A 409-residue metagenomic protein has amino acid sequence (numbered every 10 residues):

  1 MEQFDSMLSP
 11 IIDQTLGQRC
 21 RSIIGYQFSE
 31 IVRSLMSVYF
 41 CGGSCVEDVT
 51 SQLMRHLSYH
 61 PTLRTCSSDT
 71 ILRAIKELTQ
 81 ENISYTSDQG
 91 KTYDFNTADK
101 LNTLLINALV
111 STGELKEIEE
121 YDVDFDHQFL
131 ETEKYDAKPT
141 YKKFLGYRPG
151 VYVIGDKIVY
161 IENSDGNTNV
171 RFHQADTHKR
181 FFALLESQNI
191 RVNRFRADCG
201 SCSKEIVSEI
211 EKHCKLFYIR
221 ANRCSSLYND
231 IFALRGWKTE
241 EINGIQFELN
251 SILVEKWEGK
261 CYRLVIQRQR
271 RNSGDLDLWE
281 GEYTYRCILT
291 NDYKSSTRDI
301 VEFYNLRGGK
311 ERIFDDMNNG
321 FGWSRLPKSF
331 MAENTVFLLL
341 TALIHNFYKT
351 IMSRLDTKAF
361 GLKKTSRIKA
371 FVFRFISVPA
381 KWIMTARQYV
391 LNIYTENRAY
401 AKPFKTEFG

Functional and structural regions predicted by a protein language model:
M1-F144, G150-N169, H173-Q188, S377-G409: Dynamic "connector" segments at or just before major functional cores
R21-I24, Y39, R171, G200 (+10 more regions): Hydrophobic alpha-helical scaffolding
S34-L35, V49, C66-I71, E119-F129 (+7 more regions): Short, conserved catalytic/metal-binding motifs centered on acidic residues
V49, E241, T297-M331, V336 (+3 more regions): Short amphipathic alpha-helical "interface-anchor" segments enriched in bulky aromatics
S58-Y59, R73, L130-T132, V159 (+9 more regions): Flexible loop/turn segments at secondary-structure boundaries
T168-Y228: Domain-level cores of phosphate- or acyl-group-handling catalytic modules
L216-N319, K405-G409: An anionic, glycine-rich sequence signature occurring as long contiguous blocks
S324-L355, A359-R387: Basic, amphipathic alpha-helical segments enriched in Lys/Arg and hydrophobic/aromatic residues
